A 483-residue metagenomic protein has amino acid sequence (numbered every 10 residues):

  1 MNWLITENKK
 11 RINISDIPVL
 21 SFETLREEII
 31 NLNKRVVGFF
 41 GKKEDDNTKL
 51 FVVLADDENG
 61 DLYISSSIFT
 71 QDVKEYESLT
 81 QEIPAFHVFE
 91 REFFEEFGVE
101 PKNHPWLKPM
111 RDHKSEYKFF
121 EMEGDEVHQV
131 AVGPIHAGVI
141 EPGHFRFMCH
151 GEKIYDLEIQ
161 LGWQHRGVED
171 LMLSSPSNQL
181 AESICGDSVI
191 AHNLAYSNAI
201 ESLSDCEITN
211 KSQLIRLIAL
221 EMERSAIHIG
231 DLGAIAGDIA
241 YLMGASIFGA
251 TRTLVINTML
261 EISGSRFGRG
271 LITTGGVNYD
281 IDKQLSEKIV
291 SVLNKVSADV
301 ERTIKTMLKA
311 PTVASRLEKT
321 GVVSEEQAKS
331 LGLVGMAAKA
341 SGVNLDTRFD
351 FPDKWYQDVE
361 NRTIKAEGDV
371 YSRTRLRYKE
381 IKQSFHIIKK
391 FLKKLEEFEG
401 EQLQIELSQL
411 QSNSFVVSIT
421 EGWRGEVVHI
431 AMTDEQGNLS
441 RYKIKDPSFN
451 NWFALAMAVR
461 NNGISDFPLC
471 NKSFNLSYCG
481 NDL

Functional and structural regions predicted by a protein language model:
M1-K153, V313-R316, T320, S384 (+1 more regions): Terminal low-complexity/charged segments
E28, E96, A199-L203, E221 (+11 more regions): Generic, well-ordered alpha-helical scaffold segments in large soluble proteins
F40-K42, G233-A236, G268-T273, S315-K319 (+1 more regions): Short coil/turn segments at secondary-structure boundaries
G98-L107, C206-Q213, S265-R269: Short secondary-structure capping/junction motifs at helix and strand boundaries
N103-R111, G237-G244, R269-T273: Short, glycine/acidic-rich hinge or "gate" loops at secondary-structure transitions that mediate conformational
H128-D238, I247, L260, G264 (+4 more regions): Active-site- and interface-proximal helix/loop "cap" or "latch" segments in soluble metabolic and energy-transducing
G244-F248, T258-E406, N413: Intrinsically disordered, low-complexity regulatory segments
E406-I430: Flexible, glycine/threonine-enriched loop-and-boundary segments that flank and lead into catalytic domains of large
